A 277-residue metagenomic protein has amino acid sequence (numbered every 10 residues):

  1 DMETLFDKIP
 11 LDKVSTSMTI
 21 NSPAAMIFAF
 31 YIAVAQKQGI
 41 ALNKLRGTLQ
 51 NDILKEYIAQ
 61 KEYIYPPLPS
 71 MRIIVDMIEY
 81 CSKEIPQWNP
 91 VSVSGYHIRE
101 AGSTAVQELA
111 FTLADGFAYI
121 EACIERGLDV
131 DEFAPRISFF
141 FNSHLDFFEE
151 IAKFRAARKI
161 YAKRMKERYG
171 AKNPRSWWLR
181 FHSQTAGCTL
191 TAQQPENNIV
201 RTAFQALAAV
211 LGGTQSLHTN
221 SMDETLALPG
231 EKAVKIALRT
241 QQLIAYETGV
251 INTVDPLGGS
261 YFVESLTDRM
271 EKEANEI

Functional and structural regions predicted by a protein language model:
D1-H144, E149, R168, R175-H182 (+2 more regions): Catalytic alpha/beta active-site cores
I20-S22, K37, Q60-C81, R158 (+5 more regions): Phosphate/diphosphate-binding loops
F30-V34, I73, K153-I160, K235-R239: Alpha-helical scaffold elements adjacent to nucleotide-binding pockets in ATP/GTP-utilizing enzyme cores
G39, Y161, G212, T240 (+1 more regions): Conserved, mostly hydrophobic/aromatic
I40, F181, A192-Q194, V200-L207 (+3 more regions): Conserved active-site neighborhood of enzyme catalytic/cofactor-binding cores
A101-A110, H144-A156, T185-I199, A227-I236 (+1 more regions): Short glycine/threonine-rich loop-to-helix capping motif typified by GTGT followed within a few residues by an Asp-Pro
R168, I199-A203, L226: Hydrophobic alpha-helical bundle architecture
L207, Q215-I277: Active-site or pore-adjacent capping/gating segments
